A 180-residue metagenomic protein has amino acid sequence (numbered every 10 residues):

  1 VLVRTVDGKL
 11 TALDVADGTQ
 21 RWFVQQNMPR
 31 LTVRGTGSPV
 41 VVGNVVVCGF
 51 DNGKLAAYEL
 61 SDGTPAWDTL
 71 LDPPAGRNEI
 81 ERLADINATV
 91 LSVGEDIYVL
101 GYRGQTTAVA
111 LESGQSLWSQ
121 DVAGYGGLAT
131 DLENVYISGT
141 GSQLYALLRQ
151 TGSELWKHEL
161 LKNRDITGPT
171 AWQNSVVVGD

Functional and structural regions predicted by a protein language model:
V1, Q20-G43, D68-S92, Q115-D131 (+1 more regions): Extracytoplasmic beta-rich repeat domains
T5-V6, F50-D51, G94, G101-Y102 (+2 more regions): Structural signature of WD-repeat beta-propellers
T11, A56, T107, Y145-A146: WD40 beta-propeller blade core
D14-G18, E59-G63, A110-S113, L148-T151: Short loop/turn segments that connect beta-strands within beta-propeller blades
N52, W67: The feature marks a conserved, polyanion-engaging helical scaffold used by nucleic-acid processing enzymes and innate
V99-R103, T107-A110: Structural recognition of beta-strand segments within beta-rich domains
